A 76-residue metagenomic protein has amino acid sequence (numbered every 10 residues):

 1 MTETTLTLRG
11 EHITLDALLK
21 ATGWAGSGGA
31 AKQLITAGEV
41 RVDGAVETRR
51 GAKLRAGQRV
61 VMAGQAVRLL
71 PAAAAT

Functional and structural regions predicted by a protein language model:
M1-G10: A detector for short, charged/polar N-terminal pre-domain segments
G10-A56: A basic, amphipathic helix-loop patch mediating RNA/tRNA/ribosome contacts
E47-T76: C-terminal structural segments of small proteins and small subunits
